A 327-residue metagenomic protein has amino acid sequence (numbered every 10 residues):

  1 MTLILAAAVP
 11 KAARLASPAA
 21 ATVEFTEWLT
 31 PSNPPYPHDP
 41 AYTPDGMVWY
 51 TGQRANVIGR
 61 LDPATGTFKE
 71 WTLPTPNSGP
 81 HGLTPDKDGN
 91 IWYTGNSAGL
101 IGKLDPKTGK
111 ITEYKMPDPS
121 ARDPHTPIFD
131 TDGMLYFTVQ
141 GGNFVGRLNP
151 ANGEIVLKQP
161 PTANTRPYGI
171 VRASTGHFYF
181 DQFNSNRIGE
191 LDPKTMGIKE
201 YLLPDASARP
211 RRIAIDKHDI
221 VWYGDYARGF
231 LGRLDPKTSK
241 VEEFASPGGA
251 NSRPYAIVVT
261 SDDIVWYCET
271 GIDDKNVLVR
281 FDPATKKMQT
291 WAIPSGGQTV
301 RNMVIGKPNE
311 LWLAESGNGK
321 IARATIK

Functional and structural regions predicted by a protein language model:
M1-I4: Bacterial N-terminal signal peptides
L15-P34: A short helix->beta-strand "capping" segment at the edge of beta-propeller domains
T26-T30, K69-T72, T112-M116, E154-P160 (+3 more regions): A short beta-strand motif characteristic of beta-propeller blades
N33-D45, P76-D88, P119-D132, T162-T175 (+5 more regions): Beta-rich, blade/repeat-based domains predominating in secreted/periplasmic proteins but also intracellular
V48-R54, I91-S97, L135-G141, F178-N184 (+3 more regions): Conserved beta-strand positions in repeat-built beta-propeller and related beta-rich domains
V57-R60, G99-K103, N143-R147, R187-G189 (+3 more regions): A short loop-to-beta-strand structural motif that recurs across blades of beta-propeller domains
D62-G66, D105-G109, N149-G153, D192-M196 (+3 more regions): Short loop/turn segments that connect beta-strands within beta-propeller blades
Q298-K327: Blade-level signature of beta-propeller repeat domains, shared across WD40, Kelch, NHL, RCC1 and BNR/Asp-box propellers
